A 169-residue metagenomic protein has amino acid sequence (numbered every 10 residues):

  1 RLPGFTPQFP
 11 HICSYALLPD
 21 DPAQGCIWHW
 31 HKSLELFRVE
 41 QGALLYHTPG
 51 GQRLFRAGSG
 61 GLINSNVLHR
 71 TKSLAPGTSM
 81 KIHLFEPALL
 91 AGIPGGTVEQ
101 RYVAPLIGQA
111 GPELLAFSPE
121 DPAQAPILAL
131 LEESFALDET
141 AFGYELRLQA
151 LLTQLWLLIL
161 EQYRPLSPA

Functional and structural regions predicted by a protein language model:
R1-G60, N66-V67, Q100, G111-L114: Generic protein-terminus/edge-of-domain signal
R1-I12, L68-F135: A hydrophobic/aromatic-rich effector-binding and dimerization subdomain of bacterial HTH-type transcriptional regulators
Q8, G25-I27, A104, G143-L146 (+1 more regions): Intrinsically disordered regions, especially transient/low-confidence alpha-helical propensity segments and coil-helix
D21-A23, L84, Q149: Intrinsically disordered, low-complexity regions enriched in Ser/Pro/Gly/Gln/His and often acidic
A23-W30, H47-T48, K72-L74, I93-G95 (+1 more regions): Short histidine-centered beta-strand/loop micro-motifs that create catalytic or ligand/metal-coordination sites
R53, M80-K81, G95, G143-R147: Short, surface-exposed helix-loop/turn micro-motifs enriched in polar/charged residues
G108, S118-P168: An amphipathic alpha-helical interaction segment
